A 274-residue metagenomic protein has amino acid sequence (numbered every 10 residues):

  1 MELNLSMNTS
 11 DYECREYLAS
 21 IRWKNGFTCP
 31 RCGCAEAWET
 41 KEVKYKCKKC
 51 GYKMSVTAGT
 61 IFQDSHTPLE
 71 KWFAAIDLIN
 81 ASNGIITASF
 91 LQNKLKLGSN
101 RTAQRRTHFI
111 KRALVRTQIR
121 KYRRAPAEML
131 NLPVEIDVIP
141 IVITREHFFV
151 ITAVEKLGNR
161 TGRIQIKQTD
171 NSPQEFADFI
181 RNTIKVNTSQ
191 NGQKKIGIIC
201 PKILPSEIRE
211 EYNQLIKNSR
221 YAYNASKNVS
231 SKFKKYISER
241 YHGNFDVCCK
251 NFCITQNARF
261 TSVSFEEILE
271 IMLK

Functional and structural regions predicted by a protein language model:
M1-K274: Residue-level recognition of single "structural anchor" positions that define or cap local secondary structure
